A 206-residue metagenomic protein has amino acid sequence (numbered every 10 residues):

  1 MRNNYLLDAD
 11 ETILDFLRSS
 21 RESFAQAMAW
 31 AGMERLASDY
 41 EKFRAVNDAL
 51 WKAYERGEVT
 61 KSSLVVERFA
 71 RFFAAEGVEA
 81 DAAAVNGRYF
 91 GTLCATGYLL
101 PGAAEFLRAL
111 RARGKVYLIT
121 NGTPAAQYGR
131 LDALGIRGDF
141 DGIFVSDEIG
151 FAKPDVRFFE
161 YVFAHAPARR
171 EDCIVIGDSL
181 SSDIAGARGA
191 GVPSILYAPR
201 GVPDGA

Functional and structural regions predicted by a protein language model:
M1-A45, A74-A75: Active-site neighborhood of HAD-like aspartate-dependent phosphohydrolases
M1-Y5, L17-R18, A80, A104 (+3 more regions): Asp-based, Mg2+/Mn2+-dependent phosphohydrolase catalytic module
R21-A25, S62, V66-A70, P124: An amphipathic alpha-helix signature
Y40-F43, V66, F159: A general structural signal for well-ordered alpha-helical segments in protein cores
A49-R88: A metal-dependent, Asp-based hydrolase signature
S62-V66, A83-Y117, V156: Short, acidic loop-to-helix structural element flanking the phosphoryl-transfer center in phosphate-processing enzymes
T120: Conserved phosphate-coupling serine/threonine residues in phosphotransfer and NTP-handling enzymes
